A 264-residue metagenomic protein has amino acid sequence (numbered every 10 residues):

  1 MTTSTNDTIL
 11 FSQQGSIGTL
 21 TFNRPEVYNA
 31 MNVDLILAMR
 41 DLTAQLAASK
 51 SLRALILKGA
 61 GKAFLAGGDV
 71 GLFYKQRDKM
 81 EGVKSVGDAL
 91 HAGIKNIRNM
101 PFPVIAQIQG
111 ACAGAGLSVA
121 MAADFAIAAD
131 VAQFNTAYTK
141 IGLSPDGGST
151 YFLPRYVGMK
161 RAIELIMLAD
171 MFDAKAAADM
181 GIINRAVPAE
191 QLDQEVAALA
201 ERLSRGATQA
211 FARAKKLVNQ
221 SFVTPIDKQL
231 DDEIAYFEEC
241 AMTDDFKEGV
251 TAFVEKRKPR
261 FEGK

Functional and structural regions predicted by a protein language model:
M1-A60, K95: Conserved CoA-thioester-binding segment of acyl-CoA-metabolizing enzymes
L20, R24, M39, L57 (+7 more regions): Terminal peptide-recognition signature
D34, A38, A89, N96 (+4 more regions): Charged catalytic carboxylate motif
S51, G59-N96, C112, K140-G142 (+1 more regions): Glycine- (often His-adjacent) and acidic-residue-rich active-site loop that binds/positions the CoA thioester
K95-F211, P225, E238-T251, R257 (+1 more regions): Crotonase-fold acyl-CoA enzyme core
K215-T224: Short, charged, surface-exposed hinge/linker loops at domain edges that act as mobile lids or interdomain connectors
